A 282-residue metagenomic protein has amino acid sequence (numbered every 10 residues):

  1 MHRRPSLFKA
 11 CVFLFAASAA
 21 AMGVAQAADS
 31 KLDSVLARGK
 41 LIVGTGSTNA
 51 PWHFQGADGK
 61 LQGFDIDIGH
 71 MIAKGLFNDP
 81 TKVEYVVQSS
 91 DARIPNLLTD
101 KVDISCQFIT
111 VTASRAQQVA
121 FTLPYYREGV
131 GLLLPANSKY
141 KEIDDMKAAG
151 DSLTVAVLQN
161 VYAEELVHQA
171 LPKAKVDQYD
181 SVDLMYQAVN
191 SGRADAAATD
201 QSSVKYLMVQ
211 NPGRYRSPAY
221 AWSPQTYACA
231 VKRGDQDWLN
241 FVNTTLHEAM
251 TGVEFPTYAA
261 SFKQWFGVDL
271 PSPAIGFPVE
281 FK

Functional and structural regions predicted by a protein language model:
A27-C106, Q117: Extracytoplasmic small-molecule ligand-binding "clamshell" domains of the periplasmic binding protein/Venus flytrap
T45-N49, V86-D91, D100-T112, A136 (+3 more regions): Beta->alpha turn/N-cap motifs
S47, Y126-N137, Q201-L246, V268-K282: Periplasmic-binding protein-like
A57-D58, H70-T81, K147-A149, V161-Q178 (+3 more regions): Ligand-binding cleft/hinge of the Venus flytrap
D67-G75, N137, S152-L153, V161 (+1 more regions): Extended ligand-binding regions for polar small-molecule ligands
V83-P95, K141, Q159, D177-Q187 (+2 more regions): Short helix-initiation/N-cap motifs at beta->coil->alpha
A92, F108-Q118, L166-Q169, A188-P224: A ligand-binding cleft/hinge motif common to bilobed small-molecule-binding domains
L123, P135-T154: Flexible hinge/capping segments at coil-to-helix
